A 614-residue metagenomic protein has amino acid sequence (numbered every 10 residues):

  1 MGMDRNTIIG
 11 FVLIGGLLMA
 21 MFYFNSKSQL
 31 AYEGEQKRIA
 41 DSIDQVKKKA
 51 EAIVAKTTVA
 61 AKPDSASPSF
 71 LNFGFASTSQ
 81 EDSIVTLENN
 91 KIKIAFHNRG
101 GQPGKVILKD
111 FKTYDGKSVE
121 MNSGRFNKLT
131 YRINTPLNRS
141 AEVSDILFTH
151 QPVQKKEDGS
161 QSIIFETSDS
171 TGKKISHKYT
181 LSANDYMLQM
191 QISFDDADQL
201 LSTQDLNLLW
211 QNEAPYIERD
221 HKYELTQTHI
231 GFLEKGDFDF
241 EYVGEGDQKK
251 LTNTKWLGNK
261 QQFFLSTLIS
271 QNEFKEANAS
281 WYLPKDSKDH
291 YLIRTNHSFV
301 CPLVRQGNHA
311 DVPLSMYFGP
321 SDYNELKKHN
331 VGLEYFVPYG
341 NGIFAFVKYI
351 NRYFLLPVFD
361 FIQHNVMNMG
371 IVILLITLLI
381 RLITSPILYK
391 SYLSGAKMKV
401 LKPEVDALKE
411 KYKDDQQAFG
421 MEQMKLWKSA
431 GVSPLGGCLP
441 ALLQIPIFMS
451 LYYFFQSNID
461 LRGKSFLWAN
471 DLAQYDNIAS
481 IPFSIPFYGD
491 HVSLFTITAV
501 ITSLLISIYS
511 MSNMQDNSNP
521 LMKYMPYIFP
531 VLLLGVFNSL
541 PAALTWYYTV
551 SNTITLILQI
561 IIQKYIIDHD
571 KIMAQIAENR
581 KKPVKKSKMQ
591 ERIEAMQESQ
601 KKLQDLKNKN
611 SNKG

Functional and structural regions predicted by a protein language model:
M1-E51, F96, M190-D195, L209-E224 (+5 more regions): Helix-loop-helix
M19, S28, A66-L71, I92 (+13 more regions): A general marker of short, structured functional hotspots
E33-G34, R38-S42, A66-T78: N-terminal, polar/Ser/Thr-rich
D44-S69: Short extracytoplasmic
S77-V337: Soluble non-transmembrane domains of integral membrane proteins
